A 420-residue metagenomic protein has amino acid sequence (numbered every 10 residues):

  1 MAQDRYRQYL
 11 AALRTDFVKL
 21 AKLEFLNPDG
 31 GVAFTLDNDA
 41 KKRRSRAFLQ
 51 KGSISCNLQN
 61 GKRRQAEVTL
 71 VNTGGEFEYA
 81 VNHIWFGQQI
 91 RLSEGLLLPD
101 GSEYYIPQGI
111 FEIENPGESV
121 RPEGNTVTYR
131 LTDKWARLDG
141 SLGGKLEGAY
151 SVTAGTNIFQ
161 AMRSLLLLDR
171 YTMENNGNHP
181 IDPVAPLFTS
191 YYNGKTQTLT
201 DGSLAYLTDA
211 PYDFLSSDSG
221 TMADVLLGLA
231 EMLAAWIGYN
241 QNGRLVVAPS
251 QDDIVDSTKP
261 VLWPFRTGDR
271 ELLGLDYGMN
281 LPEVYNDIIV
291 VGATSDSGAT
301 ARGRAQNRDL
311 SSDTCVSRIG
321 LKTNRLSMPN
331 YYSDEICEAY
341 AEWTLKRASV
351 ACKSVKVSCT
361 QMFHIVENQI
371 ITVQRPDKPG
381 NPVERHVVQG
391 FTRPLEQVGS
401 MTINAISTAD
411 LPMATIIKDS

Functional and structural regions predicted by a protein language model:
M1-K41, D224-L227, E231-E396, D410-T415 (+1 more regions): Acidic, small/polar-enriched beta strand-loop surface segments
M1-V152, D213-S216, L227-A234, K259-L273 (+2 more regions): Assembly/oligomerization scaffold segments
L70-E76, I90-P99, R170-E174, L187-T200 (+1 more regions): Short regulatory "switch" loops immediately downstream of catalytic or recognition motifs within protein catalytic
N82-F86, G144-S151, A305, T402-S407 (+1 more regions): Short intrinsically disordered coil segments
F86, P107, M162-R163, Q241 (+1 more regions): Repetitive beta-strand solenoid architecture
L96-L131, G238-Y239, I371-A405: Short beta-strand and beta-hairpin "edge-sheet" elements
S119-Y277: Charged- and aromatic-enriched interaction segments used to assemble and dock large macromolecular complexes
